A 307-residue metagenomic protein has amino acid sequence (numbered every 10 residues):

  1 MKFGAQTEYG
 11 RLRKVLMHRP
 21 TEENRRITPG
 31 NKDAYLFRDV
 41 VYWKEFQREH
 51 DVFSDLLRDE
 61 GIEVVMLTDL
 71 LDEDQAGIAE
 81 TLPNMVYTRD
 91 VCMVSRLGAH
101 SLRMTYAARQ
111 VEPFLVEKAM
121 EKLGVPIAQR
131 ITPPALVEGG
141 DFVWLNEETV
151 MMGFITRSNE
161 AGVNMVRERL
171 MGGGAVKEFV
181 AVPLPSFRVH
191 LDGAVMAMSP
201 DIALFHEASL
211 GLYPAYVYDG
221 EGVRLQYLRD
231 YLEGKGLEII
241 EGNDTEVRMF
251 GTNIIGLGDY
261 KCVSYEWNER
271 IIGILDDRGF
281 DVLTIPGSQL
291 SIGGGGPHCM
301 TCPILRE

Functional and structural regions predicted by a protein language model:
M1-E307: The feature marks the mature, well-folded catalytic cores of soluble enzymes
